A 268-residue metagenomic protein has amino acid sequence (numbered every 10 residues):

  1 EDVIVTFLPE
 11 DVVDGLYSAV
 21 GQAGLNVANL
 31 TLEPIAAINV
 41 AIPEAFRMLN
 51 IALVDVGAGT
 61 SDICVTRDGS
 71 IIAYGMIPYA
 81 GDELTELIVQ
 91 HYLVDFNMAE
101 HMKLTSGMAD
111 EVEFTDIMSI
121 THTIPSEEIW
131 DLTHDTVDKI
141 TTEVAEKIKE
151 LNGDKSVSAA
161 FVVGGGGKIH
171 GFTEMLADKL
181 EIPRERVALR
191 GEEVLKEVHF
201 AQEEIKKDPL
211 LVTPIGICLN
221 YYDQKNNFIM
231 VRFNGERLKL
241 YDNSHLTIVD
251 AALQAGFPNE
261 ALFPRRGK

Functional and structural regions predicted by a protein language model:
E1-I51, S70-I72, K103-D138, T142-A145 (+3 more regions): Nucleotide/phosphate-binding catalytic cleft detector across ATP-hydrolyzing and phosphate-transferring enzymes
I38-N39, G59-C64, H170: Short glycine/serine/threonine-rich phosphate/pyrophosphate-binding segments that cradle anionic phosphate groups
E44-Y74, I88: Gly/Thr-rich phosphate-binding beta-strand-loop-beta motif of the actin/hexokinase/Hsp70
I71-V94: Short glycine-rich, Thr/Ser-proximal phosphate-binding strand/loop in the N-terminal lobe of ATP-dependent enzymes
S158-I169, L189-E193: Glycine-rich beta-strand-to-loop/alpha-helix junction loops that act as flexible
G171-E181: Conserved helicase motor "Helicase C" RecA-like lobe of SF1/SF2 P-loop NTPases
A188-R232, E236: Glycine-rich phosphate-binding/hydrolytic loop that grips phosphoryl groups
